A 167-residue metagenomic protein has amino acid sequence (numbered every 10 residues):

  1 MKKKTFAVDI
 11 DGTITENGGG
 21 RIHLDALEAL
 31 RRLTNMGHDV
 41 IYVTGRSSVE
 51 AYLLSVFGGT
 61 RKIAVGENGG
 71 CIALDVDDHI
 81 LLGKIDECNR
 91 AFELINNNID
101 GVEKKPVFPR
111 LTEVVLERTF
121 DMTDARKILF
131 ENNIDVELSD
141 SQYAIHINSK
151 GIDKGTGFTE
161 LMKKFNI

Functional and structural regions predicted by a protein language model:
M1-I10, K164: Non-catalytic pre-domain segments flanking phosphatase-related domains
K2-K3, G37, R110-L111: A structure-centric signal for secondary-structure junctions around beta-strands
D9, V43, S139: A cross-family glycoside hydrolase active-site/sugar-binding cleft signature
D11, T44, N68, K150 (+1 more regions): Short glycine-rich loop/turn motifs that provide flexible caps or phosphate-binding loops at active sites
N17-F108: Active-site phosphate-binding/coordination module
N98-I167: Conserved acidic, metal-coordinating active-site core of Asp-based, Mg2+-dependent phosphoryl-transfer enzymes
